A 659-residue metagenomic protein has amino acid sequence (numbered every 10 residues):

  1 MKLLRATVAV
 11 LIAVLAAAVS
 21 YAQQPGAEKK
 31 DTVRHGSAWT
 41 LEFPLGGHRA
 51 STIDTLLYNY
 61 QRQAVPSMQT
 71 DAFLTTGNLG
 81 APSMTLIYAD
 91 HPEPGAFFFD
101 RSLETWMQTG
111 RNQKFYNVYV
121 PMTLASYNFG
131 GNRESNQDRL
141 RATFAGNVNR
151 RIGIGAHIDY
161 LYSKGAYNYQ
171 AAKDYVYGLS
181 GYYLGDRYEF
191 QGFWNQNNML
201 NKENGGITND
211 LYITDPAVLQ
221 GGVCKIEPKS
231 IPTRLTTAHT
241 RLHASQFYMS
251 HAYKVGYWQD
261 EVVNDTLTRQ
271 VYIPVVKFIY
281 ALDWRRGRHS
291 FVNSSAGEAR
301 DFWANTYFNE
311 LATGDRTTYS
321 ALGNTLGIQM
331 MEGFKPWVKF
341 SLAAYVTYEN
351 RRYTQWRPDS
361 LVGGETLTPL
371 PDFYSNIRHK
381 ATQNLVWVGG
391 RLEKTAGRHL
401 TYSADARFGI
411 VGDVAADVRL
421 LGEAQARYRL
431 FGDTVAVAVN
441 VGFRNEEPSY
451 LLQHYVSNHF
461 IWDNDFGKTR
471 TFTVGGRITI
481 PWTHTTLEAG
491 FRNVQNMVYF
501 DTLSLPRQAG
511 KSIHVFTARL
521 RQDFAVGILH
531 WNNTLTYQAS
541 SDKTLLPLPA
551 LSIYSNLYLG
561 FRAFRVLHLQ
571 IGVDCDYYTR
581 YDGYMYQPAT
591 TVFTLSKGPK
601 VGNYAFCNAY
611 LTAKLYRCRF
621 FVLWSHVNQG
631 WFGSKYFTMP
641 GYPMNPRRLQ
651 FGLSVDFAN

Functional and structural regions predicted by a protein language model:
M1-A27, L623, P646-R647, G652-N659: Bacterial Sec-dependent N-terminal signal peptides
L4-T7, S230-P232, E298-Y307: Terminal non-domain segments
A16, N132, K164-N168, V411-D413 (+1 more regions): A generic structural signal for short coil/turn motifs at secondary-structure boundaries
A22-S245, K254-V262, L267-R269, R429-V435 (+2 more regions): Membrane-proximal, glycine/serine-rich, low-complexity loop/turn segments characteristic of large bacterial
Q69-T70, L74-P94, G297-W303, N309 (+2 more regions): Structured extracytoplasmic
V118-V120, R234-S295, N305-N659: Exposed, low-structure sequence patches enriched in small/polar residues
